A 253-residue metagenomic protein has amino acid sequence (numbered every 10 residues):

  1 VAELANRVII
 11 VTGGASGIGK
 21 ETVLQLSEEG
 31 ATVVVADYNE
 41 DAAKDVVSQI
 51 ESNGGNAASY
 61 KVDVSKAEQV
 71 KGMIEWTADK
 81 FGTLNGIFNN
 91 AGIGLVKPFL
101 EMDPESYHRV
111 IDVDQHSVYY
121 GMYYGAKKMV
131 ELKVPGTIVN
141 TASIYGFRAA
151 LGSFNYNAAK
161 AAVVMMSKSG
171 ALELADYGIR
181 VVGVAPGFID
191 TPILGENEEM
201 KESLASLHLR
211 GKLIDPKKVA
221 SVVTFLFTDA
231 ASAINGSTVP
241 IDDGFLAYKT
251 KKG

Functional and structural regions predicted by a protein language model:
A2-V34: Canonical Rossmann dinucleotide-binding motif of NAD(H)/NADP(H)-dependent dehydrogenases/reductases, specifically
F88, A175, R180, I234-G236: Short, small/polar-rich loop/turn modules that mediate ligand/substrate recognition or access, typified
P98-F99, D103-I111, L204: Substrate-binding pocket helix/loop in short-chain dehydrogenase/reductase
M122, A159, S167: Active-site helix of classical SDR
K127, L172-E173, S232: Alpha-helical segment proximal to the catalytic Tyr-Lys
S143: Residue(s) in the substrate-gating loop at a strand-loop-helix junction that position the organic substrate next
R148, T224, N235-G253: Short C-terminal tail/terminal secondary-structure segment of NAD(P)H-dependent dehydrogenase/reductase domains
